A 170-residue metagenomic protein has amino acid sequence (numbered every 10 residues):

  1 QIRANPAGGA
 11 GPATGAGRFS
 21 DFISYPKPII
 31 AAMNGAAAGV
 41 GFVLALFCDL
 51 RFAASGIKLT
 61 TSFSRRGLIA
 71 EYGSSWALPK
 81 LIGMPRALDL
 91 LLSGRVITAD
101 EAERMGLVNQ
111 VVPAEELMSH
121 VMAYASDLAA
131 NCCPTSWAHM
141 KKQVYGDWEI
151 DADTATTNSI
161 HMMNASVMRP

Functional and structural regions predicted by a protein language model:
Q1-D21, A37, R65-R66, D151: Glycine- (often His-adjacent) and acidic-residue-rich active-site loop that binds/positions the CoA thioester
G15, S75, M84-A87, W137-K141 (+1 more regions): A general structural signal for well-ordered alpha-helical segments in protein cores
R18-S24, A32, A38-L92, M105 (+2 more regions): CoA-thioester-processing core
L50, D89, S93-R95, E101 (+2 more regions): Well-ordered beta-strand positions
F52-I57, V108-T154: C-terminal long alpha-helix characteristic of the crotonase
M84-L88, I97-R104, C132-S136: Short, structured loop/turn "capping" segments at alpha-beta junctions
Q143, N158-S166, P170: Intrinsically disordered, low-complexity segments enriched in small/flexible residues
